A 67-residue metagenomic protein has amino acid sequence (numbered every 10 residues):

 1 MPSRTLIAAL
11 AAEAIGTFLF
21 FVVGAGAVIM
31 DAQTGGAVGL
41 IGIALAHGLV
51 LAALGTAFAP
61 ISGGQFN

Functional and structural regions predicted by a protein language model:
M1-F66: Membrane-interface helix-loop junctions and terminal tails of multi-pass membrane proteins
